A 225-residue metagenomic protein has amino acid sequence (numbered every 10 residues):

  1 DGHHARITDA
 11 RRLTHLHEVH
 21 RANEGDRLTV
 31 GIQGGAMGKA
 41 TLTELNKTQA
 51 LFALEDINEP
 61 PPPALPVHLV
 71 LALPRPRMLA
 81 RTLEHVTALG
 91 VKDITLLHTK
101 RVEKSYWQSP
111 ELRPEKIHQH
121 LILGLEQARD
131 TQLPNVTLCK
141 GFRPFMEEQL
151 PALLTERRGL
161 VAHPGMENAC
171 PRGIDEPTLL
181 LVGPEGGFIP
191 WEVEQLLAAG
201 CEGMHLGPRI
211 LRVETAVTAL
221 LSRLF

Functional and structural regions predicted by a protein language model:
D1-E59: N-terminal positively charged helical leader segments and presequences
H3, E24-D26, A36-G38, T48-A50 (+5 more regions): A generic structural signal for short beta-strands and their flanking turns/coil linkers
R6-A10, A64-H68, E176-L179, A198-L206: Glycine/charged-rich beta-loop-alpha catalytic/anionic-binding loops adjacent to active sites
L16, L79-T82, E192: Hydrophobic side chains in well-ordered alpha-helices
P60-R158: RNA substrate-binding interface of SAM-dependent RNA methyltransferases
A152-V193, E202-M204: Active-site/ligand-binding-proximal alpha/beta "capping" segment
P190-F225: Structured adenosyl-cofactor binding patch, chiefly the S-adenosyl-L-methionine
